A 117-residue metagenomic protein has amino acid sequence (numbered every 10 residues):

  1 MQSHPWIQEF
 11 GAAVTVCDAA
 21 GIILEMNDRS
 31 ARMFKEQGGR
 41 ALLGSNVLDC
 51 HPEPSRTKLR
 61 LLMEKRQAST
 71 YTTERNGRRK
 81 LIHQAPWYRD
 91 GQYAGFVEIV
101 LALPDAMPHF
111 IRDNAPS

Functional and structural regions predicted by a protein language model:
M1-M26: Sensory modules in modular signal-transduction proteins
A20, L24-E25, R29-D113: Sensory/regulatory domains in signal-transduction proteins
P116-S117: Cytosolic regulatory modules rich in charged/polar residues
